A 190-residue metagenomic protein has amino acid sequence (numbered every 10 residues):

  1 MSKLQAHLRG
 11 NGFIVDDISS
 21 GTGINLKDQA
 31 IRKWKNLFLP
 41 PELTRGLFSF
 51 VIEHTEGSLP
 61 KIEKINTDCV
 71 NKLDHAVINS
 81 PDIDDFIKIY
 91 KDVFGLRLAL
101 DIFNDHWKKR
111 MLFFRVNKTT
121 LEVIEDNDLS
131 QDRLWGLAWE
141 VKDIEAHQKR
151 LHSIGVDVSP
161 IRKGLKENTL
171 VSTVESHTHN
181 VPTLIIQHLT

Functional and structural regions predicted by a protein language model:
M1, F50-I87, L134-L137: N-terminal beta-strand motif that seeds the catalytic metal site of vicinal oxygen chelate
S2-D68, H106, L112-R115, E122 (+1 more regions): Vicinal oxygen chelate
L8, F86-K91, L151: Conserved active-site tyrosine of GNAT-family acetyltransferases
D74, L96-A99, R110-F113, N117-E122: Conserved active-site beta-strand-loop modules that form the wall/rim of enzyme catalytic pockets and either contain
V93-L98, G155-D157: Short Pro/Gly-enriched beta-strand edge/turn motifs at strand-loop
L112-F113, T119-D128, A138-K142: A structural feature that tracks compact, well-ordered secondary-structure segments with a strong bias toward
